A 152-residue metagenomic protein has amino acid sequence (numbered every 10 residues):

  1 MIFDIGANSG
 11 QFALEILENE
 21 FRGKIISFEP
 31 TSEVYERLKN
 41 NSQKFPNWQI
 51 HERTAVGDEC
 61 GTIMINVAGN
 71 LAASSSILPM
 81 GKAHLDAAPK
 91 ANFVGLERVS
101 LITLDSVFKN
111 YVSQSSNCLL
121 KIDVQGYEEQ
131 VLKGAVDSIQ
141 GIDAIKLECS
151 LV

Functional and structural regions predicted by a protein language model:
M1-V152: Phosphate/nucleotide-binding beta-alpha loop and adjacent structural elements of enzyme active sites
